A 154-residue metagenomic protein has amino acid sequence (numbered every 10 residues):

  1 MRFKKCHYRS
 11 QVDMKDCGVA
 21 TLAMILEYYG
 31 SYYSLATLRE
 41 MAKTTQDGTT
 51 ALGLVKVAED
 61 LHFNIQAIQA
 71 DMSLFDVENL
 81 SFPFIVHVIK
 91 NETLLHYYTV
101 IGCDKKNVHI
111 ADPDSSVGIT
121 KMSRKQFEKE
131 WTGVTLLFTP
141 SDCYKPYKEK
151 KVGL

Functional and structural regions predicted by a protein language model:
M1-L74, L80-F82, T93-L94, D104: Cysteine-nucleophile protease catalytic domains, especially the papain-like/related folds used in DUB/UBL proteases
V19, A42-T49, D60, N64 (+1 more regions): Noncatalytic regulatory segments and standalone regulatory/sensor domains
